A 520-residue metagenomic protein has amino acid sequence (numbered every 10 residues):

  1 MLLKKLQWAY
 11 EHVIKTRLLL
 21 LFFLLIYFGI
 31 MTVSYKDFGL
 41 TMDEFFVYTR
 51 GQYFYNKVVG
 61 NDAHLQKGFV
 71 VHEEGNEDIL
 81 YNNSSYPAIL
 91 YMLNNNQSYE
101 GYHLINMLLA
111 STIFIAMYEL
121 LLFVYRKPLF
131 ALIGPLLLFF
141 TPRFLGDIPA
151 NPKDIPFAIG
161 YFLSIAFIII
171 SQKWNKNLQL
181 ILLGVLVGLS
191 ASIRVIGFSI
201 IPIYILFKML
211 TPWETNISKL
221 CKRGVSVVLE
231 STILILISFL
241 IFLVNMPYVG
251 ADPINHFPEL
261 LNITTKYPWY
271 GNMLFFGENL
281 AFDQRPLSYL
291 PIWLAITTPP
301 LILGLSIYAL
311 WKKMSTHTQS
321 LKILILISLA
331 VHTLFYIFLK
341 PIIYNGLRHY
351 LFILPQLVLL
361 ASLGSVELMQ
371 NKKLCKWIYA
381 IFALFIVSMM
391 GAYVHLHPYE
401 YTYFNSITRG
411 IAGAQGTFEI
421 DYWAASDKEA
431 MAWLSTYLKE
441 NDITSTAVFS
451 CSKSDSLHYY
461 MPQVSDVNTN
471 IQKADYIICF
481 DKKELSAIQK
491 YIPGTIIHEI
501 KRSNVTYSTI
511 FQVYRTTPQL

Functional and structural regions predicted by a protein language model:
L21, M117-F140, I159, N177-L178 (+4 more regions): Transmembrane-helix signature of polytopic, membrane-embedded enzymes that assemble or transfer cell-envelope glycans
M31-T32, K36-D37, Y86, M246-G250 (+3 more regions): Catalytic lumenal/periplasmic loop and adjoining terminal transmembrane helix of membrane glycan-assembly enzymes
T41, P149-P156: Short acidic/glycine- and proline-prone juxtamembrane loop motifs at membrane-interface regions of multi-pass membrane
K57-G60, N82, N95, L189 (+5 more regions): Transmembrane-lumen/periplasm boundary regions of multi-pass, lipid-linked membrane glycan transferases
L104-Y125, L163-F167: Transmembrane-helix motifs of polytopic, lipid-linked glycan transferases
A116-E119, P156-K176, L182-V187, L329 (+1 more regions): Specific aromatic-rich, kink-prone transmembrane helix
A131-F139, G146, A166, V187 (+1 more regions): Short helix- or helix-capping micro-motifs that position conserved polar/aromatic residues at function-defining sites
D154-A158, S190-V195, S199, I292-L305 (+2 more regions): Hydrophobic/aromatic-rich transmembrane helices and adjacent perimembrane loops
